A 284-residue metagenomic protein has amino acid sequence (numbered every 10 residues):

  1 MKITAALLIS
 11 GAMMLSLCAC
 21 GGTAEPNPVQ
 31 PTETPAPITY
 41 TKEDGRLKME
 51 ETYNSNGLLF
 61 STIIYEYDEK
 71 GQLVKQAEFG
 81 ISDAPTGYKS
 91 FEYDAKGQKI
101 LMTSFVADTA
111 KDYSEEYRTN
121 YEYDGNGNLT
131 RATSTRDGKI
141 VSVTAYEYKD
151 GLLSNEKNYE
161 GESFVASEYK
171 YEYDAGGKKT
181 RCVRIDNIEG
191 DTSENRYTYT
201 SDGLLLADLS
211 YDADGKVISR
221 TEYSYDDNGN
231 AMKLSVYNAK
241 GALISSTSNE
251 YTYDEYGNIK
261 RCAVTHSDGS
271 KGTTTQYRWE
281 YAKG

Functional and structural regions predicted by a protein language model:
M1-G11: Positively charged n-region of N-terminal signal peptides that target proteins for export
S16-A19: C-terminal motif of bacterial Sec signal peptides marking the signal peptidase cleavage site
G21-A24: Bacterial signal peptide processing site
P26-G284: Buried hydrophobic residues that stabilize the cores of well-folded domains
